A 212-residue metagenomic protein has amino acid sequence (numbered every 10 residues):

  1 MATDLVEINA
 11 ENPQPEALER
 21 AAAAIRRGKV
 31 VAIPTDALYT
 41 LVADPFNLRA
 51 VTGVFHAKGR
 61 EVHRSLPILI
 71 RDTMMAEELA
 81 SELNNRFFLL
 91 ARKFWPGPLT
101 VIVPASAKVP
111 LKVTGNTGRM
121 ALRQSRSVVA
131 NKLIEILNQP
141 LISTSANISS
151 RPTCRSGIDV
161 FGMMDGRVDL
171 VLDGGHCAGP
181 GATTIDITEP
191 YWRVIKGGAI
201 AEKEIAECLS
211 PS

Functional and structural regions predicted by a protein language model:
M1-S212: Active-site-adjacent structural elements in enzyme catalytic cores
